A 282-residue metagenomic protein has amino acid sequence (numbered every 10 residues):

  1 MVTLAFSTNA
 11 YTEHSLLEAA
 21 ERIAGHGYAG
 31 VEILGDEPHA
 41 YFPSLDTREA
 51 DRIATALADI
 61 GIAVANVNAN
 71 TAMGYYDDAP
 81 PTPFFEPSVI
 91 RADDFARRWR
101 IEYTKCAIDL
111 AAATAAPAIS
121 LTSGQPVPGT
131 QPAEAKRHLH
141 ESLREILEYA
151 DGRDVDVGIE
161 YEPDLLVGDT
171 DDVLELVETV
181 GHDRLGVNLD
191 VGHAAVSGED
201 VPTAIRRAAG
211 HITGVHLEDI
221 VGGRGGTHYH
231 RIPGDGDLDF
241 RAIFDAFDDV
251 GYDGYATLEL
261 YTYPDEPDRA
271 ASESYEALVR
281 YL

Functional and structural regions predicted by a protein language model:
M1-A5, T12-G27, D51-A54, A58-G61 (+5 more regions): Histidine-acidic metal/acid-base catalytic patches
A10-T12, G35-E37, N70-M73, S123-V127 (+4 more regions): Active-site-proximal loop/turn and secondary-structure-junction residues that shape catalytic pockets, frequently
L17-E18, D59, Y76-G186: Active-site acidic/histidine proton-transfer and metal-coordination neighborhood in alpha/beta enzyme cores
E32, N66-N68, S120, T213-H216 (+1 more regions): Conserved beta-strand positions in the central sheet of alpha/beta enzyme cores
L34-A54, S123-T130: Glycine-rich, proline-tolerant flexible connector loops at the mouths of alpha/beta enzymes
D46-E49, D93-R100, P132-A135, L139 (+3 more regions): Residue-level preference for long, well-ordered alpha-helices that form the structural scaffold of enzyme catalytic
L57-D77: Glycine-rich, aromatic-flanked loop segments that form ligand/cofactor-binding clefts across common enzyme folds
G74-P81, V221-G226: Short acidic/His/Gly/Ser-rich catalytic and metal-binding motifs that mark active-site loops of diverse hydrolases
